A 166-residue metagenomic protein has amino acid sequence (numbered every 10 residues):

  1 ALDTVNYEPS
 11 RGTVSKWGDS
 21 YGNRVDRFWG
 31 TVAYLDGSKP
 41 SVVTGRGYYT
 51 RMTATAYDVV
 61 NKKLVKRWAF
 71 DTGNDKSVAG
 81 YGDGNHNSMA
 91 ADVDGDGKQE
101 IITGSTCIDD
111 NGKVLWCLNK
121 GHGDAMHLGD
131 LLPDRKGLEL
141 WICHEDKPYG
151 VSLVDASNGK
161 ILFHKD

Functional and structural regions predicted by a protein language model:
A1-D166: Beta-propeller-forming repeat regions
